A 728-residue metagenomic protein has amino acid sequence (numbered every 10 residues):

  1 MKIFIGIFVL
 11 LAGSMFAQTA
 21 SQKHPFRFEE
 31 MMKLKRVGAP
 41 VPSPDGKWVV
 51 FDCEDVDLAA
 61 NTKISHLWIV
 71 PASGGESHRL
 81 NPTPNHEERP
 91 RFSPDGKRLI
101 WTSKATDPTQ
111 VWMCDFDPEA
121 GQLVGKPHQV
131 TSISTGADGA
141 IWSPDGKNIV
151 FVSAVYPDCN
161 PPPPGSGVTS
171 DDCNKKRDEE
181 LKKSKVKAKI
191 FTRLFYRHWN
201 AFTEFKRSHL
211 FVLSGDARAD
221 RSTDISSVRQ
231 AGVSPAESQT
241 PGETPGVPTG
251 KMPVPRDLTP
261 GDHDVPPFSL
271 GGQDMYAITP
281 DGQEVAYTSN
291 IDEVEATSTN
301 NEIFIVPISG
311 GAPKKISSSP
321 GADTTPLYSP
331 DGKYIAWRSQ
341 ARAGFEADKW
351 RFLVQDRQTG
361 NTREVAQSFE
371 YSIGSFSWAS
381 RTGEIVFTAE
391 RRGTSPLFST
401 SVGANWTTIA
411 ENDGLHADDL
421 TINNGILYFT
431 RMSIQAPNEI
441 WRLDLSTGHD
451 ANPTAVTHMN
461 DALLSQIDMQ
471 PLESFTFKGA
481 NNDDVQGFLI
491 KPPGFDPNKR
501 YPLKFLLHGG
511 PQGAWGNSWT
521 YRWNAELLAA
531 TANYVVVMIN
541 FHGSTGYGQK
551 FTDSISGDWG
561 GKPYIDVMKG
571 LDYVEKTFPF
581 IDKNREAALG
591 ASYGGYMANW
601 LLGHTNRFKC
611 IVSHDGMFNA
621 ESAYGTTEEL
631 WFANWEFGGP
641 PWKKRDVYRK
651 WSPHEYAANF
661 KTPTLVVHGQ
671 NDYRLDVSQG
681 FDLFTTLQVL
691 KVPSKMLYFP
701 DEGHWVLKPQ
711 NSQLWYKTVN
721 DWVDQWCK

Functional and structural regions predicted by a protein language model:
V41, V150-V152, K183-T192, Y196-H209 (+7 more regions): Non-catalytic accessory segments flanking enzyme active sites
P44-D45, P94-D95, P144-D145, P280-D281 (+3 more regions): Residue-level detector of Asp-centered blade-edge/turn motifs that repeat once per structural unit in beta-propeller
G46-V49, G96-I100, I149-V150, V285 (+3 more regions): Hydrophobic beta-strand positions that form the internal "hydrophobic ladder" of WD40/Gbeta-like beta-propeller blades
C53-H66, N81-E87, T102-W112, G121-Q122 (+11 more regions): A flexible loop/linker signature enriched in serine peptidases of the S9 family
V56, A530, M538-K728: Active-site-proximal cap/loop segments of hydrolase catalytic domains
P71-G75, D115-E119, G215-D216, P307-G311 (+3 more regions): Short loop/turn segments that connect beta-strands within beta-propeller blades
S214-R256, T447-D450: Intrinsic disorder/low-complexity segments
H449-N452, T457-N584, A591, A623-F632: Cap/lid segment of the alpha/beta-hydrolase catalytic domain
